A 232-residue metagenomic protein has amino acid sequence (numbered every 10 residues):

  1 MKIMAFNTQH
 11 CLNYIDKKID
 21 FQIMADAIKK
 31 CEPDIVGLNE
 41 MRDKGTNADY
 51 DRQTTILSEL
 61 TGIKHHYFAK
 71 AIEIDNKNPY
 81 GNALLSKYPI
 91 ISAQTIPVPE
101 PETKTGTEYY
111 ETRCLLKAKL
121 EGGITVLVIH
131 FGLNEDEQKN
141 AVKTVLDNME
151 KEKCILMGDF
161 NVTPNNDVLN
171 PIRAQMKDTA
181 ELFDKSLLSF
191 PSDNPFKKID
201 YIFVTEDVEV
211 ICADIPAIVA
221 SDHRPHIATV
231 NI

Functional and structural regions predicted by a protein language model:
M1-I35, E59-L60, H65-F68, I72-I232: Active-site regions of metal-assisted phosphoester/phosphodiester hydrolases, unifying DNase/endonuclease modules
G37-R42: A short beta-strand-loop structural module common to alpha/beta enzyme folds
K44-I56: Membrane-embedded segments
